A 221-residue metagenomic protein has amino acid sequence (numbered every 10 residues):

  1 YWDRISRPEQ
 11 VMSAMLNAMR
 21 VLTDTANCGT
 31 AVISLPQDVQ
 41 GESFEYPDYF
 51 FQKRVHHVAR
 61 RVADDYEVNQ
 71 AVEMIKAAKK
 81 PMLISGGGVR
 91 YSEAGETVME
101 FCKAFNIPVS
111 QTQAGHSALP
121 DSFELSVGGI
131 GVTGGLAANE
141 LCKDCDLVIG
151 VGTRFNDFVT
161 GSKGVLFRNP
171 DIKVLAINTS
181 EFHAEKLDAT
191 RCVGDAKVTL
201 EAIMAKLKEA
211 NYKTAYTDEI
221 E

Functional and structural regions predicted by a protein language model:
Y1-T25, D144-C145, A184, A189 (+2 more regions): Conserved thiamine diphosphate
D3, H56-V62, D121-G134, E185-L200: Short beta-strand elements at the ligand-binding edges of bilobed clamshell
S6, V32-P36, I84, G150-G152 (+1 more regions): Short beta-strand segments
E9, V32-S34, Y46-P47, D171-E221: Phosphate/pyrophosphate-binding active-site segments
N17, I130-K186, T190: Phosphate/diphosphate-binding loops
V21-A77, A210, T217, E221: Conformationally flexible catalytic loops at phosphate/diphosphate-handling active centers
L35-G41, G87-V89, H116, F155 (+1 more regions): Glycine-rich beta-alpha junction loops
A63-D64, Q70-V148: Anionic-ligand anchoring segments at beta-strand to alpha-helix junctions in alpha/beta enzyme folds, i.e., glycine
